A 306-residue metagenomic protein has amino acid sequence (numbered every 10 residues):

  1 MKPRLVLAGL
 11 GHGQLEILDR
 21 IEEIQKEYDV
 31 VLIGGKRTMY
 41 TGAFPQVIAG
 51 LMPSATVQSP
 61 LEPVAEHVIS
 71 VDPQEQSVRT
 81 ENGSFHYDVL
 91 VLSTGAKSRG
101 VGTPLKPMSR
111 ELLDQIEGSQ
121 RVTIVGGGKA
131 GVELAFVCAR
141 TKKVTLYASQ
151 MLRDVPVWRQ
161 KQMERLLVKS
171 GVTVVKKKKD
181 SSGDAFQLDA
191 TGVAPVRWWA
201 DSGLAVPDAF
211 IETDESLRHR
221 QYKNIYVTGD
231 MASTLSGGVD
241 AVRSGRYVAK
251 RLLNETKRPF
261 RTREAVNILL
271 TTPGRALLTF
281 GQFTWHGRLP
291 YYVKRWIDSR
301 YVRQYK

Functional and structural regions predicted by a protein language model:
K2-A8, E16, K26-E27, E62-V122 (+1 more regions): FAD-binding core/adjacent interface of flavoenzyme oxidoreductases
K2-P63, E133-W158: Beta1-alpha1 glycine-rich phosphate/pyrophosphate-binding loop at the start of Rossmann-like nucleotide-binding domains
G9, G34, G126, A148 (+2 more regions): Short beta-strand/turn micro-motifs composed of small residues that flank or help shape donor/cofactor-binding pockets
G11-Q14, G128-V132, G245, A249: Catalytic nucleophile loop
G34-T41, P45-A49, S54, A96-Q115 (+3 more regions): Glycine-rich active-site loop/strand segments that organize a redox cofactor
P63-S70, E75-V78, F85, T141-E215: A Rossmann-like FAD-binding core segment of flavoenzymes
P104-Q120, A190-R246, K250: FAD-site-proximal beta/loop scaffold in flavoenzymes
G238, S244-K306: C-terminal, flexible cofactor-proximal segment of oxidoreductases
